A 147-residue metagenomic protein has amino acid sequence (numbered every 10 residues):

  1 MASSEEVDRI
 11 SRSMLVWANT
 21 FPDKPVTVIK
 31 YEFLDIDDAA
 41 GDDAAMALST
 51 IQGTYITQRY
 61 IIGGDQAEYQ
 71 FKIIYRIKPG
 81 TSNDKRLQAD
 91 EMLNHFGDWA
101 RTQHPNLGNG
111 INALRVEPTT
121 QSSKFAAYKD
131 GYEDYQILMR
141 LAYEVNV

Functional and structural regions predicted by a protein language model:
M1-I36, Q52-V147: Charged, amphipathic alpha-helical segments and their flanking helix caps
D35-D43: Beta-rich nucleic-acid/ligand-interaction surfaces
D43-T50: A short, hydrophobic beta-strand-centered structural micro-motif
